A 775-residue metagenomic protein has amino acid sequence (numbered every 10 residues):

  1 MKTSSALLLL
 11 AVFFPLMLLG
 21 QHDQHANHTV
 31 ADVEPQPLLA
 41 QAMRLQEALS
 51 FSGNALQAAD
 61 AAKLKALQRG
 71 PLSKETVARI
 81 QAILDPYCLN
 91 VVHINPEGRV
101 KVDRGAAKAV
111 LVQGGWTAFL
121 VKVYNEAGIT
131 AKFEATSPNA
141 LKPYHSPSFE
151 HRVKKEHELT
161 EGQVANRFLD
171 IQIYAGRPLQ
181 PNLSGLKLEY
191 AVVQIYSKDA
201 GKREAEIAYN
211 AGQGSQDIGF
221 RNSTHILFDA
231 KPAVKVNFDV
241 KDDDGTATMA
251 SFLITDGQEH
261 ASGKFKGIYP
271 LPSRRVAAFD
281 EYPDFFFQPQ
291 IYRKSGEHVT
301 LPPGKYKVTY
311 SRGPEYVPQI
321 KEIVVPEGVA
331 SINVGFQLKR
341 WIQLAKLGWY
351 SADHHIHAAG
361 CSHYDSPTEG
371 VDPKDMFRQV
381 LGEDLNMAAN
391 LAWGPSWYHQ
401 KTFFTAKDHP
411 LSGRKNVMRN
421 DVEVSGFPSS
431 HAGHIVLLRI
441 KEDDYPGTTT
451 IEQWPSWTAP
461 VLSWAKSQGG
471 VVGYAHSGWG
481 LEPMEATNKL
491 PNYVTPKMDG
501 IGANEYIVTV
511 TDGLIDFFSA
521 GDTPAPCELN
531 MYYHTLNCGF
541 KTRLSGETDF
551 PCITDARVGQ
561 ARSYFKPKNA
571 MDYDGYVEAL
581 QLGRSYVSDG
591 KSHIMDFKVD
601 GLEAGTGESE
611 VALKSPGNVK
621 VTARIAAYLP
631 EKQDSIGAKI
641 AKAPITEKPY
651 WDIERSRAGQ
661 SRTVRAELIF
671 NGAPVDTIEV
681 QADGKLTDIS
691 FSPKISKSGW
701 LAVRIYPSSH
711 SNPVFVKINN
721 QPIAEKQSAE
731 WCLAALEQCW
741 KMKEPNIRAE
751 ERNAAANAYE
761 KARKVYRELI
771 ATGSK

Functional and structural regions predicted by a protein language model:
M1-A6: Positively charged n-region of N-terminal signal peptides that target proteins for export
L7-M17: Bacterial N-terminal signal peptides
A31, Q36, A58, K65-A230 (+7 more regions): Long, low-hydrophobicity ectodomains and other hydrophilic envelope-associated domains
V33-D60, S251, Y350-H355: Mature N-terminal segment immediately following signal peptide/propeptide cleavage in secreted/periplasmic
H151-V153, Q163, F168, Q172-R177 (+10 more regions): C-terminal functional module detector
A230-D244: A short, Gly/Thr-enriched small/hydrophobic beta-strand-prone motif that recurs across taxa
Y292, E315, Q319, A345-L544 (+2 more regions): Catalytic cores of extracellular degradative/oxidative enzymes
